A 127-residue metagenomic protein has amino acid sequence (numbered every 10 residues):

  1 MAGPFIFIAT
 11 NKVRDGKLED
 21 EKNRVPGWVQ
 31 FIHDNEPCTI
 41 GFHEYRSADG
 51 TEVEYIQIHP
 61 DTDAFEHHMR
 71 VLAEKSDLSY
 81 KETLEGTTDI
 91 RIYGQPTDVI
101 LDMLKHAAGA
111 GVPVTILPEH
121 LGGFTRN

Functional and structural regions predicted by a protein language model:
M1-V53, P60-V71, T83-N127: Short S/T/G/P-rich N-terminal loop/turn motif that feeds into the first structured element of a domain
A73-S79: A short, acidic, amphipathic alpha-helical segment used as a generic capping/interface helix at domain edges
